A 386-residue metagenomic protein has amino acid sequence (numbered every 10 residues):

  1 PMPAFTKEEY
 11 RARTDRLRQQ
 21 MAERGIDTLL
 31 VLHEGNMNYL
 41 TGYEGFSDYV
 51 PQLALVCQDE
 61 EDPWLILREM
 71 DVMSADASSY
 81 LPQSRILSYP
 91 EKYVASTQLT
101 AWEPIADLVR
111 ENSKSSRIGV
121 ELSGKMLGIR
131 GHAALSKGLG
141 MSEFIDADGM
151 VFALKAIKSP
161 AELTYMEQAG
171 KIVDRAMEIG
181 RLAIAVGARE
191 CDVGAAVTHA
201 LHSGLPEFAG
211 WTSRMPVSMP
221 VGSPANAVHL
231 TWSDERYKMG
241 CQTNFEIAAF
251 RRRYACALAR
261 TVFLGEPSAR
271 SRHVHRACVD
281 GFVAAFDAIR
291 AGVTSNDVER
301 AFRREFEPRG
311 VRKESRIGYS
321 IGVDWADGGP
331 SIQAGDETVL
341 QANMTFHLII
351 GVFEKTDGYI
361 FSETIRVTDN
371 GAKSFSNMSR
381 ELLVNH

Functional and structural regions predicted by a protein language model:
P1-H386: Active-site neighborhoods and metal-handling regions in enzymes and metal-associated proteins
